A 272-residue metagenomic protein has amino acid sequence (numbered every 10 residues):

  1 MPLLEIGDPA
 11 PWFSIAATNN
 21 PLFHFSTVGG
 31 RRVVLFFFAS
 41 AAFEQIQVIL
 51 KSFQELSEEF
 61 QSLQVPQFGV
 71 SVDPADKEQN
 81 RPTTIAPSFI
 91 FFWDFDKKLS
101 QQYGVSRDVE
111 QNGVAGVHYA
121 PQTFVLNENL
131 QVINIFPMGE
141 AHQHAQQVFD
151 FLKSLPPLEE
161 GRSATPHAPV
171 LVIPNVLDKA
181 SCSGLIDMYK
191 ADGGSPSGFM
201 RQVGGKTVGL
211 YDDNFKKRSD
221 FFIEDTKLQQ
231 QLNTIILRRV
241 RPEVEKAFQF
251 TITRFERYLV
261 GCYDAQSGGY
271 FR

Functional and structural regions predicted by a protein language model:
M1-E160: Chalcogenol-based redox active-site neighborhoods
E128, Q146-R272: Fe(II)/2-oxoglutarate oxygenase catalytic core
